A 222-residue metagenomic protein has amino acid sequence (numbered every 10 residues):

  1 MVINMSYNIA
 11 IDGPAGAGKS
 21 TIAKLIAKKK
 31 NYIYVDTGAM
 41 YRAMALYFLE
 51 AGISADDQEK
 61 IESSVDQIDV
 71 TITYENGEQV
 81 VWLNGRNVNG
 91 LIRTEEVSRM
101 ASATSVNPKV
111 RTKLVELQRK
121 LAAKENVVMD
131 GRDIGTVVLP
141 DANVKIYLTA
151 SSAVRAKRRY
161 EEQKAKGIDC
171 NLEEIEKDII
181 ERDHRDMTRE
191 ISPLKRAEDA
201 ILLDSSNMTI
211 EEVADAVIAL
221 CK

Functional and structural regions predicted by a protein language model:
I11: Hydrophobic anchor at the beta1->P-loop junction of P-loop NTPases
A15: The conserved Walker
K19: Conserved lysine of the Walker
I22: Hydrophobic positions on the alpha1 helix immediately C-terminal to the Walker A/P-loop
K29-R93: N-terminal phosphate/diphosphate-binding loop that engages ATP/GTP or pyrophosphate donors across diverse enzyme folds
W82-N89, Y160-K166, H184-K222: NTP-dependent small-molecule kinase module
N89-A165: ATP-dependent NMP and nucleoside kinases share a basic, alpha-helical "lid"
D133-V138, I146-K157, K166-D178, R182-I191 (+2 more regions): Anionic, Ser/Thr-rich low-complexity intrinsically disordered regions
